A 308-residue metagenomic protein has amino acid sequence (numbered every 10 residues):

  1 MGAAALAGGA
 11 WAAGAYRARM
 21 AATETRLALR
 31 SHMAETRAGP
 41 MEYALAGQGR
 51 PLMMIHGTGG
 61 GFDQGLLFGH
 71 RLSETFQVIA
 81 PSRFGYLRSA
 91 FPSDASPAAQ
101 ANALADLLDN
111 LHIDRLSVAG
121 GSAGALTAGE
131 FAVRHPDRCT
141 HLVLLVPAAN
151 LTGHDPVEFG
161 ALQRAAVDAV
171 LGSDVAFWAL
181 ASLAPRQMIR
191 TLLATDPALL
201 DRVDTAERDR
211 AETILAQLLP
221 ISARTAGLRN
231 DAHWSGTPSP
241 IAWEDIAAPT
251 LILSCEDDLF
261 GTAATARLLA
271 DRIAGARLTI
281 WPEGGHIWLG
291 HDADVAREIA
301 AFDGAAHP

Functional and structural regions predicted by a protein language model:
E42-R88: Conserved HGGG/HGGXW glycine-rich cap/lid loop of the alpha/beta-hydrolase fold
A99-L116: Conserved acidic catalytic loop of the alpha/beta-hydrolase fold
G120-G124, A128: Gly/Ala-rich beta-loop-alpha elbow adjacent to hydrolase catalytic centers
L142-D174: Flexible "cap/lid" loop of the alpha/beta hydrolase fold
L162-V167, L171-I241: Alpha/beta-hydrolase
I246, I252-S254: Short beta-strand/loop motif that positions the catalytic acidic residue of the alpha/beta-hydrolase fold
L259-T265: Conserved alpha/beta-hydrolase "acid-adjacent" motif
A276-P308: Catalytic active-site module of serine/aspartate enzymes centered on a nucleophile-bearing elbow/loop
